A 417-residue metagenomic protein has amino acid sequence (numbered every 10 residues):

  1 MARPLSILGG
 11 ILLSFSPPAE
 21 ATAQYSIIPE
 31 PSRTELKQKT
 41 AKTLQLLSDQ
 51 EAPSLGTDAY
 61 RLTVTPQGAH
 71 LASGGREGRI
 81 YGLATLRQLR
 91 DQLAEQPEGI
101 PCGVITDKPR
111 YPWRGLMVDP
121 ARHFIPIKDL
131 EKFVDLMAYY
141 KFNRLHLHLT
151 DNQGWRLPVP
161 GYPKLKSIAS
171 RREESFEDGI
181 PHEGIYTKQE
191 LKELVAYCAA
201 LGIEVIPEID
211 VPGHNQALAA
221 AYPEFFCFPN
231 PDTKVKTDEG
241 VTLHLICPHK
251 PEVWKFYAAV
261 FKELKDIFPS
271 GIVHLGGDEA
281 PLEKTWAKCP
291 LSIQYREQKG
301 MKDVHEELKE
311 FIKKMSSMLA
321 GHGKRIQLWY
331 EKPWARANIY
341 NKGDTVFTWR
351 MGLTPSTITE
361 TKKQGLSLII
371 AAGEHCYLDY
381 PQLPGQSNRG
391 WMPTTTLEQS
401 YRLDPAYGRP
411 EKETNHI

Functional and structural regions predicted by a protein language model:
M1-R114, I326-P333, Y340: Acidic, contiguous N-terminal accessory segments
T57-I272, K314: Feature activates predominantly on carbohydrate-active enzymes
R114-V118, L145-L147, V205-I209, V273-L275 (+4 more regions): Hydrophobic faces of well-ordered beta-strands that scaffold small-molecule active sites in alpha/beta enzyme cores
A121, T150-N152, D210-H214, D278-A280 (+3 more regions): Active-site beta-loop-alpha junctions enriched in small/polar residues
P126, W155-L157, H214-A217, E283-T285 (+3 more regions): Extracytoplasmic/secreted cell-surface and envelope-processing proteins
A200-L201, H322, Q364: Helix C-cap/helix->beta junction micro-motif
K236-T237, V241-K342, M351-T354: Active-site neighborhood of glycoside hydrolase catalytic domains
I326-W334, N338-D344, T348-I417: Flexible, acidic glycine-rich loops studded with aromatic residues
